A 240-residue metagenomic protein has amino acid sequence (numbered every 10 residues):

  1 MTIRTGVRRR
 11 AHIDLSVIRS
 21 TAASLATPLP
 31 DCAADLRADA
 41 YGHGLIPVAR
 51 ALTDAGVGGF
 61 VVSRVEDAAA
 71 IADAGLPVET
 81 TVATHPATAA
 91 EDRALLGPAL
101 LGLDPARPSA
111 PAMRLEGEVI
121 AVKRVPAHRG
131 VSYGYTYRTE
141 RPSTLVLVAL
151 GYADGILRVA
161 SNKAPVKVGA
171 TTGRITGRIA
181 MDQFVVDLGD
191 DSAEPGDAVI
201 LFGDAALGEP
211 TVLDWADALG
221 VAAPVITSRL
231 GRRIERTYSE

Functional and structural regions predicted by a protein language model:
M1-A23, E66-A69, P77, T84-E240: Active-site anion/phosphate-binding pocket segments in diverse small-molecule metabolic enzymes
A23-T88: N-terminal active-site wall of soluble small-molecule enzyme domains
